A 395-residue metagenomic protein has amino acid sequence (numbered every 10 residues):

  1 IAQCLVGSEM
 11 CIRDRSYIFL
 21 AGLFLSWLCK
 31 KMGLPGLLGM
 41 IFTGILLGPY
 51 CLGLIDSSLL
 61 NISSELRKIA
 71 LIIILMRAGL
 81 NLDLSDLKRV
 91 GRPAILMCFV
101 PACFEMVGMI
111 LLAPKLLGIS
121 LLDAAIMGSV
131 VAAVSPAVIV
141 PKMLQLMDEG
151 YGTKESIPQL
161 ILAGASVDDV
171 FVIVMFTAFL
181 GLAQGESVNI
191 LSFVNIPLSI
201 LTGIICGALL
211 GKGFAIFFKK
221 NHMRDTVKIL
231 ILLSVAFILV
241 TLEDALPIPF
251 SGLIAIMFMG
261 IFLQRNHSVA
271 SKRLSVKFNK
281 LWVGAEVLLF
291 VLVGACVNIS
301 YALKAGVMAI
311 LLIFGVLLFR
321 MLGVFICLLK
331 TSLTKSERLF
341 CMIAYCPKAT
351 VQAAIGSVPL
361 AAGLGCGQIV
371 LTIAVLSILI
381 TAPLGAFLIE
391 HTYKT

Functional and structural regions predicted by a protein language model:
I1-G7, C11-I12: Single conserved hydrophobic/aromatic residue that forms the stacking wall/gate of nucleotide- or nucleobase-binding
S8-E9, I55-R67, S120-G128, V188-L201 (+3 more regions): Interfacial loop-to-helix junctions that mark the boundaries of transmembrane helices in multi-pass membrane
S16-F19, L23-W27, A163-L288, V293 (+1 more regions): Core mid-bundle transmembrane helix pairs that form the ion/substrate translocation pathway in diverse multi-pass
S16-L20, L38-F42, A94-F99, A125-M127 (+9 more regions): Hydrophobic alpha-helical transmembrane segments
L28-M32, L46-P93, F218-R224, A236-L311 (+1 more regions): Membrane-interface junctions of multi-pass transporters
M40-C51, L96-I110, Q159-I173, K228-T241 (+2 more regions): Small-residue-rich segments of transmembrane alpha-helices in multi-pass membrane proteins, especially helix faces
G53-I62, A113-G118, G181-P197, N298-G306 (+1 more regions): Membrane-interface helix termini and inter-helical loops of multi-pass transporters
L84-G152, I299-T395: Transmembrane alpha-helices that form the ion-translocation and gating core of multi-pass ion transport proteins
